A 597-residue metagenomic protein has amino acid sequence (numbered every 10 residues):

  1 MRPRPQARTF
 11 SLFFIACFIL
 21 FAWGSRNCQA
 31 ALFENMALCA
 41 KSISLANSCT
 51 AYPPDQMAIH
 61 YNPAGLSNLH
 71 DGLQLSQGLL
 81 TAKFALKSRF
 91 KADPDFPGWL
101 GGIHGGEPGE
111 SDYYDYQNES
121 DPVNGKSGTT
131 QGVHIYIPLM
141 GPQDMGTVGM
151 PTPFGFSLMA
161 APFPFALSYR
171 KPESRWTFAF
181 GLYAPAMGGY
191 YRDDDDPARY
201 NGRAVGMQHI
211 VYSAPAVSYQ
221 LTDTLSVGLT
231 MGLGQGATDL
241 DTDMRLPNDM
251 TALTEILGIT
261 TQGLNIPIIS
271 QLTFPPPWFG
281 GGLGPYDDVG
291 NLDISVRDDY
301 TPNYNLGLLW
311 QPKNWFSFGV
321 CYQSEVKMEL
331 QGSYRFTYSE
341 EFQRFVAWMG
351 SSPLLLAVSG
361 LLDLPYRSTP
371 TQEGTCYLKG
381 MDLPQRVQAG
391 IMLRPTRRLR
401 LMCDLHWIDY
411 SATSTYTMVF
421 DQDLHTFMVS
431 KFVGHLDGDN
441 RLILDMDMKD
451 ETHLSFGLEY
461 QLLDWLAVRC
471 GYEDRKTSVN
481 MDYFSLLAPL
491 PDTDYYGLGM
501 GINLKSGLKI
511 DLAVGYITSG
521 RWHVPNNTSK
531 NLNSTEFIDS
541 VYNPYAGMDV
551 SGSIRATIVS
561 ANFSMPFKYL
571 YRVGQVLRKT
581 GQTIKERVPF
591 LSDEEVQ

Functional and structural regions predicted by a protein language model:
M1-R8: N-terminal secretory signal peptides that target proteins for export/translocation
S11-A22: Bacterial N-terminal signal peptides
Q29-C49, Q117-Y136, M140, P162-Q597: Outer-membrane beta-barrel porins/channels
P53-A58, S67-R192, P197: Outer-membrane beta-barrel translocator/receptor signature
